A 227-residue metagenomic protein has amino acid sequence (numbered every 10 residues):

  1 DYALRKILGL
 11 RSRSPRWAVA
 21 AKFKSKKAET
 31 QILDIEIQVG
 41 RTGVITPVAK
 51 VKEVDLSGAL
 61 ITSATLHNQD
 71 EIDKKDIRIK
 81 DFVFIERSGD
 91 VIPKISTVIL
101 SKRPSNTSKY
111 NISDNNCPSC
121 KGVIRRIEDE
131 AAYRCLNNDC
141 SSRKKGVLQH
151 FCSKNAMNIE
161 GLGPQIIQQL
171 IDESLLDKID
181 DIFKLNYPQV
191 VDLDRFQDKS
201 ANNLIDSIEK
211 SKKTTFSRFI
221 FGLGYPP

Functional and structural regions predicted by a protein language model:
D1-P227: RNA/tRNA-interacting regions in translation and RNA-turnover enzymes
